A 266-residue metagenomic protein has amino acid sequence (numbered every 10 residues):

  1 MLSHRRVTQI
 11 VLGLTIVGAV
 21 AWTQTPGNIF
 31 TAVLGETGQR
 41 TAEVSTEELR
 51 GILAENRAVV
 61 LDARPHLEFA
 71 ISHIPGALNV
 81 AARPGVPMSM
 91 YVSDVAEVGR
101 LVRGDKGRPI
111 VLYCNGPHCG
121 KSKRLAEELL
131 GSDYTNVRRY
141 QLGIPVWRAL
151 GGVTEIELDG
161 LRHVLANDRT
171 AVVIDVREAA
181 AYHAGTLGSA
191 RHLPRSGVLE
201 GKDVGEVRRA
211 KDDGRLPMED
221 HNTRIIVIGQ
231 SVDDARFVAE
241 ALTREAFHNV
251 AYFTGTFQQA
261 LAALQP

Functional and structural regions predicted by a protein language model:
L2-E47, E55, F69-L112, G116-V172 (+1 more regions): Rhodanese-like catalytic fold shared by cysteine-dependent sulfurtransferases and DSP/PTP-type phosphatases
V59, L67-E68: Primarily extracytoplasmic ectodomains and periplasmic/lumenal surface modules that are beta-strand-rich
V60-D62, V173-D175: Structural scaffold elements adjacent to functional motifs in cytosolic proteins
